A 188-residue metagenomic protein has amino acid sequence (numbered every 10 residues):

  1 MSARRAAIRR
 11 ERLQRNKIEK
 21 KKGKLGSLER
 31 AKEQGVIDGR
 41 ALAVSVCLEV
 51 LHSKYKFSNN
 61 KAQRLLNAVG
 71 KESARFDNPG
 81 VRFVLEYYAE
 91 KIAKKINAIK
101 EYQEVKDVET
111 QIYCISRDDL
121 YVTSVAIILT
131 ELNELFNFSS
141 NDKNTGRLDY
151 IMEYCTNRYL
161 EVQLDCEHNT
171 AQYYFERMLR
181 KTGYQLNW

Functional and structural regions predicted by a protein language model:
A3, R15, E19-G23, S27-V50 (+4 more regions): Alpha-helical oligomerization interfaces
R12: Double-stranded DNA-binding cores of transcription factors and transposases
E29-K32, L48, H52, L66 (+8 more regions): Residue-level detector of alpha-helical secondary structure
E33, N60-D77, G146-E161: Amphipathic, charged-and-aliphatic alpha-helical interface segments that function as noncatalytic docking
V81-R82, E90, K95, I99-I115 (+2 more regions): Low-complexity, acidic/Ser/Thr- and charged residue-rich accessory regions of DNA metabolism proteins
